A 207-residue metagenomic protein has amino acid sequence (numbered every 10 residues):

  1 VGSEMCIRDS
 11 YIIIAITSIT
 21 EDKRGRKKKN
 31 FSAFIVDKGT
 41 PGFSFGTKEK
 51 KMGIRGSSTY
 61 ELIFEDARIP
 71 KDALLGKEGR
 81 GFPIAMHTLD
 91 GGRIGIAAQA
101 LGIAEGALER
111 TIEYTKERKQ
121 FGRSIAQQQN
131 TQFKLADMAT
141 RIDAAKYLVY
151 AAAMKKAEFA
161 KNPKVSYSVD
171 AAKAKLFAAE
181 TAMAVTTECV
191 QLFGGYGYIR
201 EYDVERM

Functional and structural regions predicted by a protein language model:
V1-E4, G53-I54, D90-G95: Glycine-rich phosphate/pyrophosphate-binding beta-alpha loops
V1-E4, R8-F45: A short core secondary-structure module
K27-N30, K48-M52, L75-I84: Short intrinsically disordered coil segments
V36-P41, K71-D72, E105: Basic, amphipathic alpha-helical recognition segments used for DNA target recognition
G39-R68: Flexible, small-/acidic-enriched active-site or ligand-binding loops
S44-G46, A73-L75, R200: Short, ligand-facing micro-motifs at secondary-structure edges
E61-I63, K77-F82, M86-M207: Alpha-helical interface subdomain recognition
